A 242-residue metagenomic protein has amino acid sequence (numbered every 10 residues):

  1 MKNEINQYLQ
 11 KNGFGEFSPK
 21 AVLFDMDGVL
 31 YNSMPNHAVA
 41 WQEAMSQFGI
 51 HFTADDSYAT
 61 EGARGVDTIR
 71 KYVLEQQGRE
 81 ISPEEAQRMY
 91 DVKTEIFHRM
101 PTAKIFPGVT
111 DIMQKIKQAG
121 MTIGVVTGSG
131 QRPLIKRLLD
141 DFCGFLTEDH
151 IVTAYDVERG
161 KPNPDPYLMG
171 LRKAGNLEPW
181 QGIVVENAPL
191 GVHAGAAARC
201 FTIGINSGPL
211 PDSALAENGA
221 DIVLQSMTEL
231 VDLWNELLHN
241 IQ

Functional and structural regions predicted by a protein language model:
M1-K20, T110, Q114, G130-Q242: Asp-based, Mg2+/Mn2+-dependent phosphohydrolase catalytic module
K2-D56: Active-site neighborhood of HAD-like aspartate-dependent phosphohydrolases
K11-G13, F17-S18, H98-V125: Short, acidic loop-to-helix structural element flanking the phosphoryl-transfer center in phosphate-processing enzymes
V29, T127-S129: Conserved phosphate-coupling serine/threonine residues in phosphotransfer and NTP-handling enzymes
S46, K117, A196: Anion (oxyanion) recognition and catalysis
Q47-I50, Q77-S82, F142-L146, N176: Short helix-capping segments at alpha-helix termini
I50, M121, C200: Short glycine/serine/threonine/alanine-rich loop segments
E61-F97, P107, K115: A metal-dependent, Asp-based hydrolase signature
